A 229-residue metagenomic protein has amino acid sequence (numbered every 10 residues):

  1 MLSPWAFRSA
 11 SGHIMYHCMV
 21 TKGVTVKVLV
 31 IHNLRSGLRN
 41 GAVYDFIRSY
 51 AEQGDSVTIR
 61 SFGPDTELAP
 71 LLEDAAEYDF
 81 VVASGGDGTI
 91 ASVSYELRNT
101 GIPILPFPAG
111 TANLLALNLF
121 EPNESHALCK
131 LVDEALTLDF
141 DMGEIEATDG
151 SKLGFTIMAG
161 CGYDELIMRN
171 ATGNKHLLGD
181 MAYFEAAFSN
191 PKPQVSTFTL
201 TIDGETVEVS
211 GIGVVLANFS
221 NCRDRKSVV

Functional and structural regions predicted by a protein language model:
H13-S84, A91, Y95, N99 (+1 more regions): ATP/NTP phosphate-donor binding region
I31, N40, R60-F62, N99-L105 (+1 more regions): Catalytic core of DAGKc-family lipid kinases
T89-A91, R223: Short glycine-rich, flexible loops that bind phosphorylated cofactors or substrates
V215-R223: Phosphate-binding core of ATP-grasp and ATP-grasp-like enzymes
V228-V229: Conserved small/polar residues in nucleotide/adenosyl-binding loops
